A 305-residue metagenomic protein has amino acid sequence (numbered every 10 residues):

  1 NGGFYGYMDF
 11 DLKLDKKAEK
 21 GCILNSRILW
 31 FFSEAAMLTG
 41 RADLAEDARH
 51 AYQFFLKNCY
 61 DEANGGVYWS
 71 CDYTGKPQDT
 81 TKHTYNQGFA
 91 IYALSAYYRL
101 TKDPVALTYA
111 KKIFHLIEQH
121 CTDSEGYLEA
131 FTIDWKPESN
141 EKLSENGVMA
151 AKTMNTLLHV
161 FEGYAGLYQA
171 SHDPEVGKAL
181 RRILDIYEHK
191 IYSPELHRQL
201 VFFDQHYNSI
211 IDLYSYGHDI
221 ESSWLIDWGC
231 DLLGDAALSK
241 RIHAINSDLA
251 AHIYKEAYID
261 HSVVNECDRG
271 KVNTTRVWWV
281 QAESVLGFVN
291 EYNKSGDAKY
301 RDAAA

Functional and structural regions predicted by a protein language model:
N1-A305: Glycan-recognition and catalytic cores of secretory/periplasmic carbohydrate-active enzymes
